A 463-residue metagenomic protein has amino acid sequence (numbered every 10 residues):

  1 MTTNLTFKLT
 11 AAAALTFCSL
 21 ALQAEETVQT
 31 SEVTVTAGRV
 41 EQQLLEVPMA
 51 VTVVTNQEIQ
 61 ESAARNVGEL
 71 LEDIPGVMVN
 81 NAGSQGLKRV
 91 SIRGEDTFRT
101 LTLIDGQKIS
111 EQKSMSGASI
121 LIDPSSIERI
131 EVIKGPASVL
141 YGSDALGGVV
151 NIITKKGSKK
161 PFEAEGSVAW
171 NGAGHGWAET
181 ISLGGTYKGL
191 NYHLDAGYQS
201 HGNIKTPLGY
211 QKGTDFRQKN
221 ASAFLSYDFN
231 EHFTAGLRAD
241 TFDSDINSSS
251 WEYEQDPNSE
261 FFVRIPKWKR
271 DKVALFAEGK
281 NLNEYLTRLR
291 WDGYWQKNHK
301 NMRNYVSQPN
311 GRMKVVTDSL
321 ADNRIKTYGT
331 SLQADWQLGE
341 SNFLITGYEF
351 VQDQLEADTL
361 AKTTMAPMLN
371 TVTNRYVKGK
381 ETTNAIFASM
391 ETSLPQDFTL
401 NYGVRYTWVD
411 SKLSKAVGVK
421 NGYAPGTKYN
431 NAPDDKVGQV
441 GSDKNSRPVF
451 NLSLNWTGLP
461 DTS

Functional and structural regions predicted by a protein language model:
M1-A64, G68-I74, G184, K219 (+3 more regions): N-terminal Sec signal peptide and the immediately downstream disordered periplasmic leader that contains the TonB box
V51, I59, L71, I130-V132 (+3 more regions): Non-catalytic regulatory/gating segments with a bias toward low-complexity or hydrophobic composition
G68, E72-K108, E128: Extracytoplasmic beta-strand/coil segments of soluble accessory domains associated with Gram-negative outer-membrane
Q107-K134: Short acidic/polar hinge/loop motifs at secondary-structure boundaries that mediate gating or recognition
W170-S200, Y210-S249, I265-K280, L338-L344 (+3 more regions): Transmembrane beta-barrel wall of Gram-negative outer-membrane proteins
P207, H232-T287, K297-R324, T373 (+1 more regions): Flexible loop and strand-edge segments within Gram-negative outer membrane beta-barrel domains
N230, S341-F343, E349, V377-S463: Structural signature of Gram-negative outer-membrane beta-barrels, strongest in the C-terminal barrel of TonB-dependent
S249-V263, R303-L320, D358-R375, S411-S442: Solvent-exposed loop segments that connect transmembrane elements
